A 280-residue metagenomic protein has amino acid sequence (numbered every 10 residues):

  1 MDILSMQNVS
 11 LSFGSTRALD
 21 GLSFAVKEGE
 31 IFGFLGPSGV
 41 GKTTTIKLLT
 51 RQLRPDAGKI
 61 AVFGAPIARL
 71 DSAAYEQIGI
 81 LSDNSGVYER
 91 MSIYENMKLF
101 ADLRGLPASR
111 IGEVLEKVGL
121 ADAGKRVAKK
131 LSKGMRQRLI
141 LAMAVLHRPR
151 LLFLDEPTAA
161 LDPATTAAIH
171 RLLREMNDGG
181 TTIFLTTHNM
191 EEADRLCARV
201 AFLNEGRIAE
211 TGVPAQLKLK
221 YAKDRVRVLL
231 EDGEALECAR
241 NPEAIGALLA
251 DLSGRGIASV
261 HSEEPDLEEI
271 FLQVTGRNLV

Functional and structural regions predicted by a protein language model:
G58-R69, A73-A74: Conserved ABC transporter NBD signature motif
K98, D102, A108-G124: Conserved ABC ATPase "signature" region
L152-E156: Catalytic Walker B motif of ABC-type/P-loop ATPase nucleotide-binding domains
T211-G212: ABC ATPase "signature
Q216-V280: Short, charged/small-residue-rich alpha-helical element at the C-terminal edge of ABC transporter nucleotide-binding
